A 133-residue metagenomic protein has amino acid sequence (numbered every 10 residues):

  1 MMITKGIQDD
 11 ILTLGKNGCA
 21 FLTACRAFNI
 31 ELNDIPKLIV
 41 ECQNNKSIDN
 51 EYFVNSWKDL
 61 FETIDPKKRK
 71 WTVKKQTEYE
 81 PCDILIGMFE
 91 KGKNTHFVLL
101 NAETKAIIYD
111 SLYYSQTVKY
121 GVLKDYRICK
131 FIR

Functional and structural regions predicted by a protein language model:
M1-D49: Active-site-adjacent structural segments surrounding the nucleophilic cysteine of cysteine proteases and isopeptidases
Q8-D9, N33, D49, C82 (+3 more regions): Intrinsic-disorder/low-complexity regions
A27-F28, I64, L100: Alpha-helix C-terminal capping segments
N44-K74: Helix-adjacent hinge/juxtasegments
K68-A106: Active-site-adjacent substructure of cysteine-protease-like catalytic cores
E78-E80, N101-R133: Noncatalytic regulatory segments and standalone regulatory/sensor domains
